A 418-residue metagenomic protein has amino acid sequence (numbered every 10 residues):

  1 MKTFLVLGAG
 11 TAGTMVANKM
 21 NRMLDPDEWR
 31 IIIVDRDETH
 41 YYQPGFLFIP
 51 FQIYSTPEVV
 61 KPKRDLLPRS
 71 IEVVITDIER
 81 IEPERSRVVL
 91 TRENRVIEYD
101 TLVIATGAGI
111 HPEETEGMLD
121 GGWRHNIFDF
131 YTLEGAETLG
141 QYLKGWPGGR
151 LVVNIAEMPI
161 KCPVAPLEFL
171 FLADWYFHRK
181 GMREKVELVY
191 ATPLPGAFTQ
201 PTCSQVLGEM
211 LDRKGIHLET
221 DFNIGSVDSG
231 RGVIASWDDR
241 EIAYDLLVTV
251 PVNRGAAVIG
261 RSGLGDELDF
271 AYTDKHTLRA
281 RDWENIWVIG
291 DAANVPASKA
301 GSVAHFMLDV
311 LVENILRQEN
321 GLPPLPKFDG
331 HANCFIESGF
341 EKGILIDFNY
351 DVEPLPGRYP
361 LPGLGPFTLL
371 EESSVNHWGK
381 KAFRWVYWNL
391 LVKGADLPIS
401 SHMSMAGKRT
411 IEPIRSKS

Functional and structural regions predicted by a protein language model:
M1-E72, E157-P201, H402, I414: Beta1-alpha1 glycine-rich phosphate/pyrophosphate-binding loop at the start of Rossmann-like nucleotide-binding domains
L5, I71-E168, L172-G181, V248: FAD-binding core/adjacent interface of flavoenzyme oxidoreductases
A12, G107-I110, N253-G255: Short glycine-rich anion-binding loops that position phosphate/pyrophosphate groups of nucleotides and phosphorylated
P26-R30, I71-R85, I97, H178-F270 (+1 more regions): A Rossmann-like FAD-binding core segment of flavoenzymes
D120-P147, I242-D309, L316: FAD-site-proximal beta/loop scaffold in flavoenzymes
W175, A304-G330: Internal hydrophobic alpha-helix adjacent to the cofactor/substrate pocket in enzyme cavities
D269-W287, S338-R358: FAD-binding beta-loop-beta segment adjacent to the flavin cofactor pocket
L345-S418: C-terminal auxiliary extensions adjacent to catalytic cores
